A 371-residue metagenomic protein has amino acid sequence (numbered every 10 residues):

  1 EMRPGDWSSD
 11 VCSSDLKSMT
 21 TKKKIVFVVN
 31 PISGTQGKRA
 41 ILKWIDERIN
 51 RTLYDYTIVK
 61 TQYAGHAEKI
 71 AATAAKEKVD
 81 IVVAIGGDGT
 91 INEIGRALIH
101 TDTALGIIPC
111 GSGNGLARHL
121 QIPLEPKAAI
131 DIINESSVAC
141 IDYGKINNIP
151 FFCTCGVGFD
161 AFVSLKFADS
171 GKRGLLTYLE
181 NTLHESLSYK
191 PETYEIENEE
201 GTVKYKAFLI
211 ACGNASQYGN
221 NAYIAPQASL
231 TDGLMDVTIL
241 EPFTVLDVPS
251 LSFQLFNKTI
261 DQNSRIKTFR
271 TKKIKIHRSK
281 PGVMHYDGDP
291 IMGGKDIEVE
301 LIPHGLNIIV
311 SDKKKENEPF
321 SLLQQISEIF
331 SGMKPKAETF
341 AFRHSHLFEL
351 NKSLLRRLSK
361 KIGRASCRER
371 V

Functional and structural regions predicted by a protein language model:
E1-D15, I362-V371: Single conserved hydrophobic/aromatic residue that forms the stacking wall/gate of nucleotide- or nucleobase-binding
S14-V82, K315, L323-F340, H344-F348 (+1 more regions): ATP/NTP phosphate-donor binding region
V28, R51-T52, H100-A104, I108-C212: Catalytic core of DAGKc-family lipid kinases
K38, N198-E199, S229, I239-K360: ATP/nucleoside-binding phosphotransfer catalytic cores, i.e., glycine-rich phosphate-binding loops
A67, G89-I94, G115: Short glycine/serine/threonine-rich phosphate/pyrophosphate-binding segments that cradle anionic phosphate groups
A84-D88: N-terminal glycine-rich "phosphate-gripper" loop used for MgATP/nucleotide binding and carboxylate activation
G156, D160, A211-A225, P290: Glycine-rich phosphate/pyrophosphate-binding beta-alpha loops
D169-T177, P226-D247: Gly/Ser/Thr-rich active-site loops/lids in small-molecule metabolic enzymes that frequently grip phosphoryl groups
